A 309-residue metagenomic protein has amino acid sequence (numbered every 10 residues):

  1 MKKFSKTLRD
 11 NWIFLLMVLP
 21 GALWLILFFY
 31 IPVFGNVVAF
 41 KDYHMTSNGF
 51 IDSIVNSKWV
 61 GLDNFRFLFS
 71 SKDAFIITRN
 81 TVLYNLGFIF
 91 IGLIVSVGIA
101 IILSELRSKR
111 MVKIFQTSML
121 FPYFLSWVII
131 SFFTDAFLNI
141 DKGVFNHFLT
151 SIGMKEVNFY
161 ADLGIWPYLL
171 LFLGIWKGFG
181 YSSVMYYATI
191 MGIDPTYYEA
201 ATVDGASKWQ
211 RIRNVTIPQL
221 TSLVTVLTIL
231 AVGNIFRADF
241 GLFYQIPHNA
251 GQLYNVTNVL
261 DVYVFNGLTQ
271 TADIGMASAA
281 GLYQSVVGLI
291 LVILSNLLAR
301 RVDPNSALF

Functional and structural regions predicted by a protein language model:
K2-F309: A structural signal for multi-pass alpha-helical bundles of membrane permease subunits that mediate small-molecule
